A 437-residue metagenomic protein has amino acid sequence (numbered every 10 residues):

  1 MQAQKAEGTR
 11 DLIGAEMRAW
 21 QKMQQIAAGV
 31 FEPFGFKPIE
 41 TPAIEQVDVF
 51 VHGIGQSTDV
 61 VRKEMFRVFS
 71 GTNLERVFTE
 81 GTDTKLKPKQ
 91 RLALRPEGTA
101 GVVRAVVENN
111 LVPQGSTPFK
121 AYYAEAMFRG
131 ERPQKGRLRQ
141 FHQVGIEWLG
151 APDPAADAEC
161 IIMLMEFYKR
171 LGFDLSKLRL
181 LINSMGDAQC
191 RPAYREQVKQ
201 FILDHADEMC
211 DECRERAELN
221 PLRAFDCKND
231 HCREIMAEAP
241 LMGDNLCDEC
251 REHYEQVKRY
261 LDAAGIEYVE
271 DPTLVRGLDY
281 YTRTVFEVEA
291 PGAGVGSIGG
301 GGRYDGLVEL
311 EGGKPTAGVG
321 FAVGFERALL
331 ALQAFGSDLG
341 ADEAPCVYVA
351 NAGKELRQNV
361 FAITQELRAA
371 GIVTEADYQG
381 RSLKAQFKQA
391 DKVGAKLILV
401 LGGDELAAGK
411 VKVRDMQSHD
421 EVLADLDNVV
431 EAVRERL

Functional and structural regions predicted by a protein language model:
M1-L437: TRNA-recognition modules of translation machinery and tRNA-sensing kinases, especially anticodon-binding
